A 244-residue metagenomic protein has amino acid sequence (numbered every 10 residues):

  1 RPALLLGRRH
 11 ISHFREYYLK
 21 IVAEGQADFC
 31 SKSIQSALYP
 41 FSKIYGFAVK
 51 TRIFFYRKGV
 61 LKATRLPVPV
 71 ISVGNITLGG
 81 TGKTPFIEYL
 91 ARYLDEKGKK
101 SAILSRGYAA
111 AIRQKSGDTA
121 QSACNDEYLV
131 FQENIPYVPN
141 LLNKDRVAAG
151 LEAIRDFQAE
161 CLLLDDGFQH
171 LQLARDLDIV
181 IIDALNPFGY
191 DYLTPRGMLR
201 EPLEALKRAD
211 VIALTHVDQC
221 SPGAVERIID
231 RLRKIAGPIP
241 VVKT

Functional and structural regions predicted by a protein language model:
R1-L4, R9-I11: N-terminal mitochondrial targeting presequence
H13-P69: A transmembrane-helix-recognition feature enriched in membrane-embedded lipid enzymes and envelope glyco-/phospholipid
A27-D28, K32-A48, D210-T244: Helix-enriched interaction subdomains in cytosolic or periplasmic regions, typified by TIR/SEFIR signaling/NADase cores
R57-K115: Walker A (P-loop) phosphate-binding motif
K100-S101, D178, V241: Hydrophobic anchor at the start of a short beta-strand that flanks the dinucleotide cofactor-binding loop
I103, N140-L142, K243: A structural preference for short, hydrophobic beta-strand core positions in alpha/beta folds
G107-A236: Phosphate/Mg2+-binding loops and adjacent switch elements in nucleotide/diphosphate-handling enzyme cores
